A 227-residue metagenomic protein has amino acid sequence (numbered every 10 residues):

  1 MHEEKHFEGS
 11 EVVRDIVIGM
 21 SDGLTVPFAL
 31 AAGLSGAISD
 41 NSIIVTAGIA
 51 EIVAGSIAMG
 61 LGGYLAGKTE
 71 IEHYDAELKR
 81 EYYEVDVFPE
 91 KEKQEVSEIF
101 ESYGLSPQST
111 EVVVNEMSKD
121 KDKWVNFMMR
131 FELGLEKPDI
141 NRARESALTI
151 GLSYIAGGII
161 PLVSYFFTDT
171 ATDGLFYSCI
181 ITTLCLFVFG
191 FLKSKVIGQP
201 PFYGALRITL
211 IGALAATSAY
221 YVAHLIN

Functional and structural regions predicted by a protein language model:
M1-E8, V12, E70-I150: Cytosol/matrix-facing amphipathic helices and coiled-coil assembly/linker segments of eukaryotic membrane proteins
M1-G67: Internal alpha-helical transmembrane segments
E8-I18, N41-I49, S109, A143-L148 (+2 more regions): The feature identifies polytopic integral membrane transport proteins across all domains of life
V12-A31, K137-V163: Transmembrane alpha-helical segments and their cytosolic interface motifs in multi-pass membrane proteins
L24-L30, G55-Y64, K123, I155-L162 (+4 more regions): Transmembrane alpha-helical segments of multi-pass membrane transport proteins and ion-pumping complexes
A32-A47, L162-G174, Y221-N227: Helix-coil boundary and interhelical linker segments in multi-pass alpha-helical membrane proteins
T172-L184: Structural signature of hydrophobic alpha-helical transmembrane segments
V188-A213: Interfacial loop-to-transmembrane junctions
